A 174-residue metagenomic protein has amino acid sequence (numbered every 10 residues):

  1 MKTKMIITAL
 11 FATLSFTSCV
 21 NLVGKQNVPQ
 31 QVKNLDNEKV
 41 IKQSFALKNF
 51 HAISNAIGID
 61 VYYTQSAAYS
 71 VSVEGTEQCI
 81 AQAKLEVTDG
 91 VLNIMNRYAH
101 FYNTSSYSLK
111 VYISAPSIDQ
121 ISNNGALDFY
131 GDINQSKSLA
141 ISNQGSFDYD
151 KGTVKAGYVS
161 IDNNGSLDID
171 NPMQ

Functional and structural regions predicted by a protein language model:
M1-Q174: Intrinsically disordered, low-complexity terminal regions
